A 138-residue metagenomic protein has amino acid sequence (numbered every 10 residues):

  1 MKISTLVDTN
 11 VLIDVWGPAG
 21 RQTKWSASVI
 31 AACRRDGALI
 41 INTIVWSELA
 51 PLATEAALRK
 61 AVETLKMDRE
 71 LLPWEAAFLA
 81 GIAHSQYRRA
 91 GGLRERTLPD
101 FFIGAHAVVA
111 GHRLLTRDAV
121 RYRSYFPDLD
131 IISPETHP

Functional and structural regions predicted by a protein language model:
M1-I41, A50-A61, I132, P138: Short, well-structured N-terminal submotif of metal-dependent ribonuclease cores
I3, D68-R113, R117: Active-site neighborhoods of divalent-metal-dependent phosphate/nucleic-acid chemistry enzymes
V11, V45, A76, F102-I103 (+1 more regions): Alpha-helix capping/helix-boundary segments
W16-A19, S47-E48, A90-R94: Short, flexible loop segments at the rims of nucleotide/cofactor-binding pockets, characterized by
N42, W46, E55, R59 (+2 more regions): A general structural signal for well-ordered alpha-helical segments in protein cores
A53-A77: Active-site-proximal, substrate-binding regions of enzyme catalytic domains and RNA-binding/basic surfaces
E70-P73, I131-E135: Short acidic-hydrophobic, aromatic-tinged amphipathic segments that line or gate anion-handling sites
Y122-P127: Short loop/helix-cap segments at secondary-structure boundaries that form the rim of catalytic
